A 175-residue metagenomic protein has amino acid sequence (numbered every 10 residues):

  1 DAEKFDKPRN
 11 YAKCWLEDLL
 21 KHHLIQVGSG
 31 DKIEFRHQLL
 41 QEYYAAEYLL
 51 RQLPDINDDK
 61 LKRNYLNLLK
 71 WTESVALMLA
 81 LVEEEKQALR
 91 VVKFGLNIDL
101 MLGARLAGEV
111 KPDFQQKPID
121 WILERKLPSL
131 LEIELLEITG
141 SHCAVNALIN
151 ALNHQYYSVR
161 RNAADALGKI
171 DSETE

Functional and structural regions predicted by a protein language model:
D1-A45, L50-L53: Extended helical regulatory/linker subdomains that flank P-loop NTPase cores
D18-H22, Y43-N150: Hydrophobic repeat-domain scaffold segments
L50-R51, H154, K169: A short linear boundary/processing microfeature
P128, Q155-Y156: Short inter-helical turns and helix N-cap capping residues of alpha-solenoid HEAT/ARM repeat scaffolds
R160-A163, L167: TPR/Sel1-like alpha-solenoid repeat signature
